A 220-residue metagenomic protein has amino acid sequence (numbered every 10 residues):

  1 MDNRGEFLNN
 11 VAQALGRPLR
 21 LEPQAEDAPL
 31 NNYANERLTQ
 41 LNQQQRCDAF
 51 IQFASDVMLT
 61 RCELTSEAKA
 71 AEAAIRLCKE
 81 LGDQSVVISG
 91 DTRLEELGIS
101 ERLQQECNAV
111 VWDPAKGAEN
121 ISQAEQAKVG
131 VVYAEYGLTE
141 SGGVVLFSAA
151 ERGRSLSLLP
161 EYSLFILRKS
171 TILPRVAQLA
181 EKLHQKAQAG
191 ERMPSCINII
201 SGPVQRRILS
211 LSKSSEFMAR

Functional and structural regions predicted by a protein language model:
M1-R220: The feature marks the mature, well-folded catalytic cores of soluble enzymes
